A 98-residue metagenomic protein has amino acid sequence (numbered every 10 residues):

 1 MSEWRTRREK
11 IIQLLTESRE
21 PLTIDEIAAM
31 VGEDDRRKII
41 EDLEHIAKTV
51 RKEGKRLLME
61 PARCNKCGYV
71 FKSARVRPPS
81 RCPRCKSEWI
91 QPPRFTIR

Functional and structural regions predicted by a protein language model:
M1-K10, K72: Short alpha-helical segments that sit at the start of domains
T16-R19: Short helix-capping/hinge SLiMs at alpha-helix to coil transitions
E26-A28: A short acidic, leucine-rich amphipathic alpha-helix
D34-R56: Charge-enriched amphipathic alpha-helical scaffolds
E60, P78: Short metal-coordination and nucleic-acid-contact micro-motifs, chiefly zinc-binding Cys/His arrays
R63-C67, C82-C85: Short cysteine-rich clusters marking metal-coordination/redox-active sites
F71, W89: Cys/His-rich microdomains that often coordinate metals
I90-R98: Short metal-binding segments enriched for Cys and/or His
